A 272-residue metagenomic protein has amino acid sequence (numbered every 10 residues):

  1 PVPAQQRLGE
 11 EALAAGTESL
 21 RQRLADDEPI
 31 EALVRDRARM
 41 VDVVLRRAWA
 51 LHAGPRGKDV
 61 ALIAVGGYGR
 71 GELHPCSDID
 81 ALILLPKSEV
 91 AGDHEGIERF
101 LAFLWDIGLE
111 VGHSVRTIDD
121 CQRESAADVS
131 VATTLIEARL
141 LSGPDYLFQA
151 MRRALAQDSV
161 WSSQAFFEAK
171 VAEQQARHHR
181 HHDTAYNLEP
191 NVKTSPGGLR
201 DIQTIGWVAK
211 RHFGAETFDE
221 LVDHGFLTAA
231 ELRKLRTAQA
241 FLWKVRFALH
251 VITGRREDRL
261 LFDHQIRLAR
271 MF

Functional and structural regions predicted by a protein language model:
P1-F272: A nucleotide- and high-energy phosphate-metabolite-utilizing enzyme signature
